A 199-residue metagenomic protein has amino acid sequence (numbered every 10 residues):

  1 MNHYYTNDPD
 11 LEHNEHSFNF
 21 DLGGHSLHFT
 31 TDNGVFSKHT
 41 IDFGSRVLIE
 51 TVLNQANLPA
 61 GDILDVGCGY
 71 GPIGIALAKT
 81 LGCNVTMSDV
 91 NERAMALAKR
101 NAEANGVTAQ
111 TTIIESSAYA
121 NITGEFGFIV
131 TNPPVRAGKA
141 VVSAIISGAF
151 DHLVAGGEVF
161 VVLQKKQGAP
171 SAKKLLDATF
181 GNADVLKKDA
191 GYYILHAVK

Functional and structural regions predicted by a protein language model:
M1-G24, T30-K38, G191: N-terminal auxiliary segments of SAM/dcSAM-dependent transferases
G44-T131: Conserved SAM/SAH cofactor-binding pocket of Class I
L77, G148-A149, L176: Class I S-adenosylmethionine-dependent transferase superfamily signal
T131-A140: Glycine-rich phosphate-binding "P-loop"
S143-A155: A short glycine-rich, Lys/Arg-flanked "PGG" loop and its adjoining helix->strand segment in the class I
G156-L163: Conserved beta-strand signature within the Rossmann-like core of class I S-adenosyl-L-methionine
Q164-G181: Conserved class I S-adenosyl-L-methionine
K188-K199: Core SAM-dependent methyltransferase catalytic element
